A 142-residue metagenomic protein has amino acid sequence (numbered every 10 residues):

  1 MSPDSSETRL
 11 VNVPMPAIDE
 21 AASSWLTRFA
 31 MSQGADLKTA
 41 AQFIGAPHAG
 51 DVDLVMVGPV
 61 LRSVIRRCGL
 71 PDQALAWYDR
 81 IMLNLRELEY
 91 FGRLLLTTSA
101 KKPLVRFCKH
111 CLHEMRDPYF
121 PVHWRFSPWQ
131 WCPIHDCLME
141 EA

Functional and structural regions predicted by a protein language model:
M1-L104: A structured, charge-rich N-terminal accessory region that forms the first stable segment of a protein and links
L94-A142: Cys/His-rich short segments
